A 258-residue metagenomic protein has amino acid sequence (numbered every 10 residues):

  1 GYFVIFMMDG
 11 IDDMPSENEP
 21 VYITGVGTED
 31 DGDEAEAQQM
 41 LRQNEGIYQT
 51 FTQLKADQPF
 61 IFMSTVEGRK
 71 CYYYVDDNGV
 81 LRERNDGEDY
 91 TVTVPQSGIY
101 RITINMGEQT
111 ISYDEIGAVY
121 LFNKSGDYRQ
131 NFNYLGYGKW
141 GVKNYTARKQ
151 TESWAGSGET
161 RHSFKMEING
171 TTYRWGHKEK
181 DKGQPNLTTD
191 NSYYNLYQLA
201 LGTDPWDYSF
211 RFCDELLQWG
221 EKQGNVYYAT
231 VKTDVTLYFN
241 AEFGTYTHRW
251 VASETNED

Functional and structural regions predicted by a protein language model:
G1-D258: Insoluble glucan recognition modules
